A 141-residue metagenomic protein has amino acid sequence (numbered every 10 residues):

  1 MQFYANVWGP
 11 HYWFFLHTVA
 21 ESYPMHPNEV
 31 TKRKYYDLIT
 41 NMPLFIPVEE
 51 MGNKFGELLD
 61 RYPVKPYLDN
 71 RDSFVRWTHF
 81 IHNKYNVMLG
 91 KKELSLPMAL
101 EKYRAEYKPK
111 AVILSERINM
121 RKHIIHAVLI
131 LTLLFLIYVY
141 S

Functional and structural regions predicted by a protein language model:
M1-S141: Terminal, compositionally biased segments used for targeting/anchoring and flexible tails
